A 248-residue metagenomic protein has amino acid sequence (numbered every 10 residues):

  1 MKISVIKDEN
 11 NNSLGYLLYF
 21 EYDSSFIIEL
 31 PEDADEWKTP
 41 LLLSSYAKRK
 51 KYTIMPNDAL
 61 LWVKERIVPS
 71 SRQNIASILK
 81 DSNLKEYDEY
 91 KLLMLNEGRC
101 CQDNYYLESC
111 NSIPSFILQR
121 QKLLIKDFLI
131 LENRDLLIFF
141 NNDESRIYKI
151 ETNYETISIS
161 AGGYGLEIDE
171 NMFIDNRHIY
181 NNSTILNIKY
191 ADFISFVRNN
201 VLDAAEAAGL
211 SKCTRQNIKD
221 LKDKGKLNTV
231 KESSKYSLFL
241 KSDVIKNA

Functional and structural regions predicted by a protein language model:
K2-Q119: Broad phosphate/nucleotide-binding scaffolds in NTP-utilizing and phosphate-metabolizing enzymes
N12-L14, S145-I147, Y236: Short, mixed charged/polar active-site loops that provide acid/base catalysis or chelate metal/phosphate cofactors
L137-N142: A short glycine/threonine-centered beta-strand motif
E151-N187: N-terminal flexible/basic segments that precede or flank functional cores
N176-R198, S242-A248: A short, Lys/Arg-enriched interface patch at domain edges and termini
S195-N217: Polyanion-binding surface elements
K224-A248: Short helix-start
